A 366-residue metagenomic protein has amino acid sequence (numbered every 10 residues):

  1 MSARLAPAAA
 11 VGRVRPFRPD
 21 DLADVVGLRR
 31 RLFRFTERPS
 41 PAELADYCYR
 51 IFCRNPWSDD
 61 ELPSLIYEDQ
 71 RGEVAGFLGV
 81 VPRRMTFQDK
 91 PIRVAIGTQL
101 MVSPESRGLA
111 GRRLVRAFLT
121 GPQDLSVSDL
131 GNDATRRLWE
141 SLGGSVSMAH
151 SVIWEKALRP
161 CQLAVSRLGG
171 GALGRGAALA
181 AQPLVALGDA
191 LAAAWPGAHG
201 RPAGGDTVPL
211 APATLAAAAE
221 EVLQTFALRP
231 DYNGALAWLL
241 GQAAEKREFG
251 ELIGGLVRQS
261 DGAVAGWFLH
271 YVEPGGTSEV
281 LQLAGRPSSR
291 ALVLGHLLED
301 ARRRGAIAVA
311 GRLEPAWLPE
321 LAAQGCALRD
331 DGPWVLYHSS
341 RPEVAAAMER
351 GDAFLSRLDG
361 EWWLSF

Functional and structural regions predicted by a protein language model:
S2-A9, P63, L125-A193, A243-E245 (+4 more regions): Active-site/acyl-donor-binding loops of N-acyltransferases
A3-A6, A23-F87, I92, S145-G275: Amide-forming acyltransferase catalytic core, primarily the GNAT-like/NAT-type and related acyltransferase folds
G12-R13: Extreme N-terminal starter segment of soluble prokaryotic enzymes
V81-P82, Q99, P104, L130 (+2 more regions): Residues that line or immediately flank small-molecule/substrate-binding pockets and catalytic motifs
P91-P104, G276-R286: Conserved acetyl-CoA binding element of GNAT-fold acetyltransferases
V94, G111-V115, N132, R136: Amphipathic alpha-helical segments in well-structured domains
Q99-G121, S128, S288-D300: Conserved acetyl-CoA-binding loop-helix of GNAT-fold acetyltransferases
